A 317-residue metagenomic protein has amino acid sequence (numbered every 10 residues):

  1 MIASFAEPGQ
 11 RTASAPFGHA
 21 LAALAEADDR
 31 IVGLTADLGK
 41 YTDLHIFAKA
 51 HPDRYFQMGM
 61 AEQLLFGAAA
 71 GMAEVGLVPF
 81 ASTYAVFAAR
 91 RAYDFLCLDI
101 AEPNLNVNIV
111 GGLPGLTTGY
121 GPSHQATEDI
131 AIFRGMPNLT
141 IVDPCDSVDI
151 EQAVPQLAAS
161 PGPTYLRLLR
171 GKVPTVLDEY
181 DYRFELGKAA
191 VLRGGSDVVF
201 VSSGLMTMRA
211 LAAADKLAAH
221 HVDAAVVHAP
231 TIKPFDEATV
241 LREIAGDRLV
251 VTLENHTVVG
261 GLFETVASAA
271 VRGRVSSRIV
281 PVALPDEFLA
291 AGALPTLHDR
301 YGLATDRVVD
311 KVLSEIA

Functional and structural regions predicted by a protein language model:
M1-R167, K172: Thiamine diphosphate
I2, A27-R30, K40-K49, L116-T118 (+1 more regions): Thiamine diphosphate
